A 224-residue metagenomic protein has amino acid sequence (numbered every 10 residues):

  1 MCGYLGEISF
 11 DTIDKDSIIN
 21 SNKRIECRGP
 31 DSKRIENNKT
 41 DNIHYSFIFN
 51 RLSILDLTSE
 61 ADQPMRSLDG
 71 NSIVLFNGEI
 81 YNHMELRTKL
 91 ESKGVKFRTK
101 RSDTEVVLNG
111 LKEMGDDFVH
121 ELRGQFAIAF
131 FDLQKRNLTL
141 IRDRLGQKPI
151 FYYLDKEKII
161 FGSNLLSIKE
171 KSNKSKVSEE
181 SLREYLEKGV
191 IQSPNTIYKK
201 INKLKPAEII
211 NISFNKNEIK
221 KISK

Functional and structural regions predicted by a protein language model:
M1-K224: Cysteine-centered catalytic environments shared across enzyme families
